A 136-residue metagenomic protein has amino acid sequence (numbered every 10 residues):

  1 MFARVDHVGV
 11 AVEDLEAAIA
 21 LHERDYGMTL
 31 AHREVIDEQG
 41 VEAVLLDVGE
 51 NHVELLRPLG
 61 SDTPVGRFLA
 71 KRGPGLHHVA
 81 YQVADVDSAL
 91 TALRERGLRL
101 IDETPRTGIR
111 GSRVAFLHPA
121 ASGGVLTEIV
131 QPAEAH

Functional and structural regions predicted by a protein language model:
M1-A17, P74-V83, A133-H136: N-terminal beta-strand motif that seeds the catalytic metal site of vicinal oxygen chelate
R4-D6, M28-G40, G60-H77, A92 (+1 more regions): A cross-kingdom feature marking solvent-exposed beta-strand/loop segments within repeated, beta-rich binding/scaffold
V5-V12, I19-H22, L46, V53-L56 (+4 more regions): Short, structured motif recognition centered on aromatic/hydrophobic residues
D14-T29, L93-E95: Amphipathic alpha-helical segments
A18-I19, E42, A89: Residues within well-ordered alpha-helices
I36-H52: C-terminal "cap" of GNAT-fold acetyltransferases
V44-L46, E54, Y81, L90-H136: Vicinal oxygen chelate
E50-V53, G60-D62, V86: Short, charged/polar surface micro-motifs in flexible loops or helix N-caps
